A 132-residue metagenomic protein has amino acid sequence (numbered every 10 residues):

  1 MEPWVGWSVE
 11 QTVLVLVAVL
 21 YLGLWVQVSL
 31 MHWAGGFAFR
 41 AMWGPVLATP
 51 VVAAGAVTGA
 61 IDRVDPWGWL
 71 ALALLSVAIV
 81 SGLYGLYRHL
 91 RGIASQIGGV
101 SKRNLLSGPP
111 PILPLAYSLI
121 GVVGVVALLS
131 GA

Functional and structural regions predicted by a protein language model:
M1-S8, A132: Short, strongly hydrophobic alpha-helical membrane anchors
V5-V13, S29-A48, A71: Transmembrane alpha-helix entry/boundary detector in multi-pass membrane proteins
T12-V15, P66-A78: Interfacial segments of alpha-helical transmembrane regions
V17-V28, T49-G59, L75-H89, I120-G124: Helical transmembrane-bundle signal
V28-A34, T58-D62, L129-A132: Juxtamembrane "helix-exit" motif on the non-cytosolic side of transmembrane helices
A41-P50, L72-L75, L105-S118: Alpha-helical transmembrane segments of polytopic membrane proteins
A60-W69, Y87-G108: Membrane-helix boundary connector in multi-pass membrane proteins
G99-A132: Alpha-helical membrane-associated segments of multi-pass integral membrane proteins
